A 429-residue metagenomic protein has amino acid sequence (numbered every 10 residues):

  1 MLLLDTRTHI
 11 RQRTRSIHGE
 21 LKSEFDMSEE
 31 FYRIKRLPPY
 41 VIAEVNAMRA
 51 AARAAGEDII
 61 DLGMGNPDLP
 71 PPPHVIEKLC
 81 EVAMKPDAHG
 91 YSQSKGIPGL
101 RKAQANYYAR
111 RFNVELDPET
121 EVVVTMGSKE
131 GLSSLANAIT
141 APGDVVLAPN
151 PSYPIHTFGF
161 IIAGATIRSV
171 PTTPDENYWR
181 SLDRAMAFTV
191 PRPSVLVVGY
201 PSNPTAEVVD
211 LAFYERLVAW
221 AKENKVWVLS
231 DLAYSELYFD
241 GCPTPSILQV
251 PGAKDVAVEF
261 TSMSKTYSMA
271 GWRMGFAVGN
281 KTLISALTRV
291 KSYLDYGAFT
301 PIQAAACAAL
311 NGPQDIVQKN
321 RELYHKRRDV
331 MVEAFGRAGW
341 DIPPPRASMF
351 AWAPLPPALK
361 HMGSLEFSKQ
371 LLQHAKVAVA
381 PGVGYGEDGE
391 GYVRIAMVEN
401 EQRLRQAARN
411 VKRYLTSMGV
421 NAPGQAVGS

Functional and structural regions predicted by a protein language model:
L2, I10, T14-R15: N-terminal start and proteolytic maturation junction detector
L2-L4, L21: Leucine-biased recognition of intrinsically disordered, low-complexity hydrophobic segments
R13, G19-E30, K35-Y40, V45 (+3 more regions): PLP-dependent class I/II
G63-N66, E81-R101, R110-R111: A glycine-/small-polar-enriched, mobile loop at the entrance of the PLP active site in fold-type I
L100-Q104, G127: Conserved AMP-binding/adenylate-forming core of the ANL superfamily
